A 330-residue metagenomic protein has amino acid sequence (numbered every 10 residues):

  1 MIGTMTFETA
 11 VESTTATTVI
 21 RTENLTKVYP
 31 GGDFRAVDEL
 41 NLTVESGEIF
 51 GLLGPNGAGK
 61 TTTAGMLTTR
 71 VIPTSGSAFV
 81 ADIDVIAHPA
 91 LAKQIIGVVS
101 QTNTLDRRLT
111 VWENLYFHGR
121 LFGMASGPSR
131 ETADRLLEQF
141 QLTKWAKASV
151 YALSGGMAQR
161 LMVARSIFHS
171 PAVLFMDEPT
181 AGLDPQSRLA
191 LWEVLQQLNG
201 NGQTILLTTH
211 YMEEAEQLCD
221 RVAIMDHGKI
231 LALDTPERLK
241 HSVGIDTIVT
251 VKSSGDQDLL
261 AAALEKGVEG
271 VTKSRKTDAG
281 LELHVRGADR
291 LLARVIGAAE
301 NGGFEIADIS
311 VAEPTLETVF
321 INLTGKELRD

Functional and structural regions predicted by a protein language model:
T15-V19, K27-E39, P89: A short, flexible loop at the N-terminus of ABC-type nucleotide-binding domains that lies
Y116, R120, G127-W145: Conserved ABC ATPase "signature" region
S149-L153: Conserved ABC ATPase signature
S170: Conserved catalytic motifs of ABC-family nucleotide-binding domains
L174-D177: Catalytic Walker B motif of ABC-type/P-loop ATPase nucleotide-binding domains
E193-R286: ABC transporter nucleotide-binding domain
